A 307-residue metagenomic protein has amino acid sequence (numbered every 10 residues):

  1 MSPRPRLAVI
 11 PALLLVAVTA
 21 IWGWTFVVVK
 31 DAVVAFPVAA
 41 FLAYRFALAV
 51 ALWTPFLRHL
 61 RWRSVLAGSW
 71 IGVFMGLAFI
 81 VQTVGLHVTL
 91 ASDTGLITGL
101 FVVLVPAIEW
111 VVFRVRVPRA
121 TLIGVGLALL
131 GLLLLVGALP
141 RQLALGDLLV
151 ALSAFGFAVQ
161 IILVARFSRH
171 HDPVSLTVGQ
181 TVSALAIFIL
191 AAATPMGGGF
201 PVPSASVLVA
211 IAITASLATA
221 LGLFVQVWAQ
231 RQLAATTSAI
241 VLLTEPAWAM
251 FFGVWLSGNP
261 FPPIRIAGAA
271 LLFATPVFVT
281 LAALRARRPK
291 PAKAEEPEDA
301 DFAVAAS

Functional and structural regions predicted by a protein language model:
M1-V9, F46, V207-V209, A215-A220 (+1 more regions): C-terminal-most transmembrane helix of multi-pass membrane proteins
R6-A12, V34-A39, A43, L60-L66 (+3 more regions): Juxtamembrane helix-entry segments on the extracytoplasmic side of multipass membrane proteins
I21, T25-F26, W53-T98, P106 (+2 more regions): Specific transmembrane alpha-helical segments of multi-pass solute transporters/efflux pumps, especially DMT/EamA
V27, A49-W53, V105-A107, V111 (+5 more regions): Transmembrane alpha-helical segments that form core, pore/gating elements of small-molecule transporters/exporters
A32, F41, G85, V111-F113 (+6 more regions): Hydrophobic/aromatic residues within transmembrane alpha-helices of multi-pass small-molecule transporters
A43-Y44, I80, T94-F101, L163-A186 (+1 more regions): Helix-helix packing/entry segments at the starts of transmembrane helices
L52-L60, F101-I123, A247-A267: C-terminal transmembrane-helix exit sites in multi-pass transporters
W53, M75, V117-G137, S153-F157 (+3 more regions): Hydrophobic transmembrane alpha-helices of multi-pass small-molecule transport proteins
